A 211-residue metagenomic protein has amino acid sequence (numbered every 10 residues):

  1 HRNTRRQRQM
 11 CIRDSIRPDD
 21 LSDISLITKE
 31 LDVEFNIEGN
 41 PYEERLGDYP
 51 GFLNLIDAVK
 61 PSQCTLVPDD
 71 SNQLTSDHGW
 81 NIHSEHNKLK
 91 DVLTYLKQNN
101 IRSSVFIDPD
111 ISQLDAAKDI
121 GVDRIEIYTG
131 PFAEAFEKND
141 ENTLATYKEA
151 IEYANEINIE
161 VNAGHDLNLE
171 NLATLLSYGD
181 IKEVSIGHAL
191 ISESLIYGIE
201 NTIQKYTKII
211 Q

Functional and structural regions predicted by a protein language model:
H1-I12: Single conserved hydrophobic/aromatic residue that forms the stacking wall/gate of nucleotide- or nucleobase-binding
R5-R6, V33-G39, S62-L66, S103-V105 (+3 more regions): Hydrophobic faces of well-ordered beta-strands that scaffold small-molecule active sites in alpha/beta enzyme cores
Q9, C64-N72, R124-F136, D180-I199: Glycine-rich phosphate-binding active-site loops on the catalytic face of alpha/beta enzymes
R13, E38-E44, D69-S71, D108-D110 (+4 more regions): Active-site beta-loop-alpha junctions enriched in small/polar residues
D14-G39, I82-S104, D140-A163, L169 (+1 more regions): Alpha-helix-loop-beta-strand connector modules within alpha/beta enzyme cores
E44-A58, D110-I120, A163, L167-I181: Catalytic cores of alpha/beta
S76-H78, N139-D140, E193-Q211: C-terminal helical cap(s) of enzyme catalytic domains, especially alpha/beta-barrels
R102-Y153: Histidine/lysine/aspartate-rich catalytic loop segments that bind and position anionic ligands
